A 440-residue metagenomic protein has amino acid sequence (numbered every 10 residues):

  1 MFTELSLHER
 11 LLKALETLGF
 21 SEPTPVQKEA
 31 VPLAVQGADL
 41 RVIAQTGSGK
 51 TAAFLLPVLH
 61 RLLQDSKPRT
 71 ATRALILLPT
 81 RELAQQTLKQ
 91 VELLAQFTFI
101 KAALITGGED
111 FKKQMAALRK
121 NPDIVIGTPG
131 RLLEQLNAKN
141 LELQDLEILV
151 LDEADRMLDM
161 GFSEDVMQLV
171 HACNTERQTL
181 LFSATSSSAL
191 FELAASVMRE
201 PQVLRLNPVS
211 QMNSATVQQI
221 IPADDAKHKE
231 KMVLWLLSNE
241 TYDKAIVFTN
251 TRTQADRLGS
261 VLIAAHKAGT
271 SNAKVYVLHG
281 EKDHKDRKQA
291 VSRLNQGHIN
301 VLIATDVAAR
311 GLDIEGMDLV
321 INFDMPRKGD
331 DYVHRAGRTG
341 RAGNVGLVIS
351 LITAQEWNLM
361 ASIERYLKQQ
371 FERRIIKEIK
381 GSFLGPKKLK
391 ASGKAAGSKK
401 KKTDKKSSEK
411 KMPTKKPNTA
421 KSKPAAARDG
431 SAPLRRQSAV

Functional and structural regions predicted by a protein language model:
M1-L384: Conserved helicase RecA-like core
A265-H266, Q296, E364-V440: Basic Arg/Gly/Lys-rich low-complexity intrinsically disordered segments
